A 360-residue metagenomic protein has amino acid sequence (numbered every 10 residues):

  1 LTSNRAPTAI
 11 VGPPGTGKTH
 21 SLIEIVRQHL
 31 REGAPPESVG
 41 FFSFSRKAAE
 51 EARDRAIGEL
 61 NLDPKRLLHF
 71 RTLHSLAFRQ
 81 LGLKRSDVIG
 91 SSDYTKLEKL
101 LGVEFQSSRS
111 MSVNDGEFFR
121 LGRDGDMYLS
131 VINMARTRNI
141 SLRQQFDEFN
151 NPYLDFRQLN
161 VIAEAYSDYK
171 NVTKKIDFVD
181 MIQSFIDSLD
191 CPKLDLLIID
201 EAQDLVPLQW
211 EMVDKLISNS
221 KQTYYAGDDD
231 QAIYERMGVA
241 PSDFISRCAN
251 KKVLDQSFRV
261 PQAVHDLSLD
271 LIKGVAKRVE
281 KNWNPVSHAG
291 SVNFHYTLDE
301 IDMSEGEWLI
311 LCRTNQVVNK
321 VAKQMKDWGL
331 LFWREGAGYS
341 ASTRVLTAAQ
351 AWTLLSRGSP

Functional and structural regions predicted by a protein language model:
L1-D87, D266-L269: P-loop NTPase Walker
L1-T16, H20-S21, S38-G40, R109-I198 (+3 more regions): Accessory N-terminal region flanking or inserted into the helicase ATPase core in nucleic-acid motor proteins
P13-T19, E24, F44-K47, P192 (+6 more regions): Conserved helicase motor core of SF1/SF2 NTP-dependent helicases
Q28-E32, R55-E59, L83, V103 (+6 more regions): Active-site catalytic microenvironments for nucleophilic, acid-base chemistry
A34-S38, E59-L67, L81-K96, F105-S107 (+3 more regions): Short, polar/flexible loop-turn hinges at active-site or ligand-entry regions and domain interfaces
G58, S86-V88, A240-F244, L271-I272 (+1 more regions): Short, hinge-like loop/turn segments at secondary-structure boundaries
R85-N171, K251-L298, S356: Interdomain motor-coupling "hinge/lid" segment immediately C-terminal to the ATP-binding subdomain of NTP-driven enzymes
A349-P360: Conserved helicase C-terminal RecA-like lobe
